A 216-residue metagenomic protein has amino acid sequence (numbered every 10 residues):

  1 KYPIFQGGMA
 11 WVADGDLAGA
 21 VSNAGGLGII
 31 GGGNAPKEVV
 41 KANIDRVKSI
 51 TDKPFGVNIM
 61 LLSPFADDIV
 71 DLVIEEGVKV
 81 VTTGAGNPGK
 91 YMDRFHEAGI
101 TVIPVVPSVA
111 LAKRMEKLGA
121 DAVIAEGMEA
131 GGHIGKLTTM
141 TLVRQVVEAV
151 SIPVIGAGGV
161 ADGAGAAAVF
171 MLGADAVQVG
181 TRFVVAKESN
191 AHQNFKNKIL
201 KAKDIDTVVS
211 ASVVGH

Functional and structural regions predicted by a protein language model:
K1-P153: Active-site entrance/lid segments in N-terminal catalytic domains of soluble metabolic enzymes
V12, V160-A161: Residue-level detector of alpha-helix initiation sites
T141-I155, A161-H216: Conserved active-site-proximal phosphate/metal-binding subdomains
